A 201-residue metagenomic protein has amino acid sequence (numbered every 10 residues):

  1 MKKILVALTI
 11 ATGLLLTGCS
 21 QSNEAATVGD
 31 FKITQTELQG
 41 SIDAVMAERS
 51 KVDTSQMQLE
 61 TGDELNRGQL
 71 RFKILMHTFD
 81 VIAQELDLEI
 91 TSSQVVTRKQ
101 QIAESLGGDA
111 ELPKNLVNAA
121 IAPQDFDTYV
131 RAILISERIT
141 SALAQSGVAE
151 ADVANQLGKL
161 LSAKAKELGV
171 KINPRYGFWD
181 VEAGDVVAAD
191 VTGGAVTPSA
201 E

Functional and structural regions predicted by a protein language model:
K2-A11: Sec-dependent N-terminal signal peptides
L15-G18: C-terminal motif of bacterial Sec signal peptides marking the signal peptidase cleavage site
Q21-I121: N-terminal targeting/tethering segments
V95-V96, T128, G177: Proline- and acidic/polar-enriched loop/turn elements at helix boundaries
A122-T140: Long, amphipathic, charge-rich alpha-helical segments that form helical bundles/coiled-coils
E137-E201: A C-terminal, polar beta->alpha supersecondary segment
